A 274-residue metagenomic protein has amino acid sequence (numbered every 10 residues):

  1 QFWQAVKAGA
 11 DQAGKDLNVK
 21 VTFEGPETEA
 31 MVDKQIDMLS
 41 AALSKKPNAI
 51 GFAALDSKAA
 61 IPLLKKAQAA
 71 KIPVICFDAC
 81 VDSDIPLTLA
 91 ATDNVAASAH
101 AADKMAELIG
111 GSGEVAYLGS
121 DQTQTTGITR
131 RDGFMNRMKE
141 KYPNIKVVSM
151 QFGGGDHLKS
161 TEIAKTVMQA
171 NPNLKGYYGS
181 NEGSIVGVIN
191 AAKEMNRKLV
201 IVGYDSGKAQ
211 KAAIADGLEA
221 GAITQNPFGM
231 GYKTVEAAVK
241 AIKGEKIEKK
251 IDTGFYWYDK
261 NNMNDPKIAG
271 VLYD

Functional and structural regions predicted by a protein language model:
Q1-D274: A residue-level marker of the well-folded mature domains of exported/periplasmic proteins
